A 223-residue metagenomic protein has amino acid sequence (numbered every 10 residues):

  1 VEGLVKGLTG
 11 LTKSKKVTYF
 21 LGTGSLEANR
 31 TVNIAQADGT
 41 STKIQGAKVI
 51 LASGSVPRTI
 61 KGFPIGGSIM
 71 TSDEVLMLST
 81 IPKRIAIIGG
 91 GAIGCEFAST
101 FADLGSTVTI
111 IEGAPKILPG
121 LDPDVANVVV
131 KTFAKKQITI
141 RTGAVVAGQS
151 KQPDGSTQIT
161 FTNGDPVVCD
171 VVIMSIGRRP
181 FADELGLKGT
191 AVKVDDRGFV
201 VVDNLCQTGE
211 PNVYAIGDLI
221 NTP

Functional and structural regions predicted by a protein language model:
V1-T9, L76-M77, P82-A86, A92-N163 (+1 more regions): Rossmann-like dinucleotide-binding cores of NAD(P)H-dependent redox enzymes
G10, L26-N29, N33-Q36, T40-S68: Glycine/serine-rich phosphate-binding loop and adjoining beta1-alpha1 elements at the start of nucleotide-handling
T18-V32, R58, T142-G155: A conserved short coil-to-beta-strand element within the FAD-binding core of flavoproteins
A28, D38, D154, N163 (+2 more regions): Acidic/polar residues in short coil/turn loops that connect beta-strands within repeat-based beta-sheet scaffolds
D38-K48, T162-V171, G209: Core beta-strand elements of the Rossmann-like FAD/NAD(P) dinucleotide-binding domain in flavoenzyme oxidoreductases
L51, I88-G89: Conserved N-terminal Rossmann-fold NAD(P)-binding element of oxidoreductases
G66-P82, P166-P223: FAD-site-proximal beta/loop scaffold in flavoenzymes
